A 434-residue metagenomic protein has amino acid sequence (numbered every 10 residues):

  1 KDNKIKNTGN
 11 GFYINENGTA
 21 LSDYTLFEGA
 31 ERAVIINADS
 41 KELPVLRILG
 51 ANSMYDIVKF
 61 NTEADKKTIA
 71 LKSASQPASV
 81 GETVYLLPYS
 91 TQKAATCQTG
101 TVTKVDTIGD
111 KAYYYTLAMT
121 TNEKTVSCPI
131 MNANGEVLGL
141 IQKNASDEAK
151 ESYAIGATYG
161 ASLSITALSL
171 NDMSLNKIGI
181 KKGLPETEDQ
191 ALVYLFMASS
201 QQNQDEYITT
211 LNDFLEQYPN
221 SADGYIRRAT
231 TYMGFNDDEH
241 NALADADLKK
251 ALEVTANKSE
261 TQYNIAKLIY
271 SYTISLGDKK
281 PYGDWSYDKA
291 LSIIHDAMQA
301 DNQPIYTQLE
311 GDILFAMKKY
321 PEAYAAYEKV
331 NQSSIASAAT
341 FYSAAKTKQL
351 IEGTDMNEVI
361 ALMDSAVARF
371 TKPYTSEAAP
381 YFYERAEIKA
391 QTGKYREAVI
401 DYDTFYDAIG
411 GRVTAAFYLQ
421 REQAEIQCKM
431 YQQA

Functional and structural regions predicted by a protein language model:
K1-K4, E63-I69, T96-I165: Active-site region of chymotrypsin-like
N15-T96, K111, M119-T120: Conserved active-site neighborhood of the chymotrypsin/trypsin-like protease fold
T68, L140-T210: C-terminal cap/linker of serine protease catalytic domains
E186-D223, R227-D238, D278: Alpha-helical segment of the N-proximal tetratricopeptide repeat
Q201, F235-D238, Y272, D284 (+4 more regions): Structural motif corresponding to the intra-repeat A-B loop/turn of tetratricopeptide repeats
T230-G234, K267, I274, D312 (+4 more regions): Residue-level recognition of tetratricopeptide repeat
